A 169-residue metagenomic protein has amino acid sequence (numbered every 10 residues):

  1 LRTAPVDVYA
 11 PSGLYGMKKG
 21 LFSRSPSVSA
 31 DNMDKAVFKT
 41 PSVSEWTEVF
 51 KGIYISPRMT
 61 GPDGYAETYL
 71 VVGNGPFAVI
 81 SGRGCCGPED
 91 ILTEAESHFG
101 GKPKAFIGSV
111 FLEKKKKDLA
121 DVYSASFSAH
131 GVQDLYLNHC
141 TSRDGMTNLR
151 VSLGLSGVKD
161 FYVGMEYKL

Functional and structural regions predicted by a protein language model:
L1-R2: Di-metal (Zn2+ and/or Mg2+/Mn2+) metal-binding site signature of metallo-dependent hydrolases with the MBL/beta-CASP
P5, P11-T68, V158-L169: Metallo-beta-lactamase
A10-P11, G108: Short glycine/serine/threonine-enriched helix-capping/active-site loop that flanks the nucleotide-sugar donor pocket
Y54-D90: Conserved beta-alpha junction segments in alpha/beta enzyme cores
P76-A78, R83-M165: Cap/insert and terminal regions of metallo-dependent hydrolase folds
